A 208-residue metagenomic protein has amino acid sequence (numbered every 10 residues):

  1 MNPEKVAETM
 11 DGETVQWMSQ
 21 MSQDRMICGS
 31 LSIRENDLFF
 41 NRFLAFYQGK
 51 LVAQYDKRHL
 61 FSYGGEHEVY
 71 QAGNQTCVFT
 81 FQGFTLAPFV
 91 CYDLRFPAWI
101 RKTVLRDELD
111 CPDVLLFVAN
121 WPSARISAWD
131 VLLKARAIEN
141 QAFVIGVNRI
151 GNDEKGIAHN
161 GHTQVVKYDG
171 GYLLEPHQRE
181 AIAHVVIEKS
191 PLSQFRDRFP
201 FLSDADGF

Functional and structural regions predicted by a protein language model:
M1-E13, N36-F39: Metal-dependent catalytic neighborhoods of phosphoester/phosphodiester hydrolases
M1-P3, L44, Y55-F61, Q164 (+1 more regions): Short beta->alpha transition motifs characteristic of CBS
M10-C28, R95, I100-I182: CN hydrolase (nitrilase-like) catalytic-core segments centered on the catalytic cysteine and neighboring Lys/Glu
G29-L31, R42-A45, C77-F79, G146 (+2 more regions): Short beta-strand scaffold segments in enzyme catalytic cores
R34-P112, A124-V131, Q194-F201: Active-site catalytic loop in hydrolytic enzyme cores
K57, F81, Y168, Q178 (+1 more regions): Active-site donor-binding loop signature of nucleotide-sugar glycosyltransferases
H184-F208: Short, basic/aromatic-enriched C-terminal tail that caps enzymatic domains
